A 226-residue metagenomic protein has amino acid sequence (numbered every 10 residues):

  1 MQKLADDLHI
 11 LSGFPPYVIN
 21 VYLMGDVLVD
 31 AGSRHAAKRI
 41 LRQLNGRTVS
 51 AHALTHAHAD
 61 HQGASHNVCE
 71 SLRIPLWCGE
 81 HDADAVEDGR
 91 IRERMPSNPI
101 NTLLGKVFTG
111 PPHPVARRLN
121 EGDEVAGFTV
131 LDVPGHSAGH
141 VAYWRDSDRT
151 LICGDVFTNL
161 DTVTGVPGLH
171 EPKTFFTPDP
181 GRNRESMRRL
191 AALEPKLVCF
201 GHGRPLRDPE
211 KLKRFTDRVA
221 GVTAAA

Functional and structural regions predicted by a protein language model:
M1-L44, Y143-G154, N159: Conserved beta-strand hairpin/beta-sheet module of binuclear metal-dependent hydrolase folds, prominently
K3-A5, D82-D132, F175-P178, R182-P195: Metallo-beta-lactamase
D6-S12, V29-G32, H52-T55, F128-D132 (+1 more regions): Short, flexible loop segments at the rims of nucleotide/cofactor-binding pockets, characterized by
V27-V29, A53, L76, T150-I152 (+1 more regions): Residue-level marker for buried hydrophobic side chains located in beta-strands that build the well-ordered beta-sheet
R34, T129-D132, A138-E210, V222: Metallo-beta-lactamase
L41-N120, G221: Active-site HxH/HxHxD metal-binding segment of metal-dependent hydrolases
L44-R47, D123-A126, R145-D146, L193: Glycine-rich phosphate-binding loop signature in dinucleotide/nucleotide-binding domains
S71, L206-A226: Short acidic, glycine/proline-enriched helix-loop-strand junctions
